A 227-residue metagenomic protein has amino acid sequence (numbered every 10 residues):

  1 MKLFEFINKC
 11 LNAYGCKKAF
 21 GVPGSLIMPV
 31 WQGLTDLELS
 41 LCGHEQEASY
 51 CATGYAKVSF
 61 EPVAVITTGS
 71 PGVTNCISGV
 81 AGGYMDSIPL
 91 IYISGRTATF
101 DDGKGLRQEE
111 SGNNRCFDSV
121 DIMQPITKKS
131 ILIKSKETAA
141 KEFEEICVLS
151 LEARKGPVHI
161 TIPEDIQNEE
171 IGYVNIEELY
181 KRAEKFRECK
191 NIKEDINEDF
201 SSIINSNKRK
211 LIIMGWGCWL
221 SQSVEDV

Functional and structural regions predicted by a protein language model:
M1-V227: N-terminal alpha/beta PP-like core and its mobile active-site loop of ThDP/TPP-dependent enzymes
